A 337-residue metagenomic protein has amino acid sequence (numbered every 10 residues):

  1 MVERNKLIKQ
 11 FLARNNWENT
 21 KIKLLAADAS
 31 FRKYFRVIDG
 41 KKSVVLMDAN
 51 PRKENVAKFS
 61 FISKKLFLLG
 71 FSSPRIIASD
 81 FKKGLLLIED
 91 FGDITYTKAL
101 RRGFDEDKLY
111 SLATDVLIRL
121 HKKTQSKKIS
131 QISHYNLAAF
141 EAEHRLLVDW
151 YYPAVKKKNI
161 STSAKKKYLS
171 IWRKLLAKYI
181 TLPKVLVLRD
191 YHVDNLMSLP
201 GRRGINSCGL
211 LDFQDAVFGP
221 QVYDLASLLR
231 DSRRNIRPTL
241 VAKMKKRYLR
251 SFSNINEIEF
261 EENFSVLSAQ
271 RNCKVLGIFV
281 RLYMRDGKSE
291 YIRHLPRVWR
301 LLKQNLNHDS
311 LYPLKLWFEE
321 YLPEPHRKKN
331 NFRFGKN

Functional and structural regions predicted by a protein language model:
M1-L85, V185, L199-C208, E319-N337: Conserved NTP-binding catalytic cores of kinases and kinase-like/nucleotidyltransferase enzymes across multiple kinase
R4, I8-R14, Q125-S133, A139 (+3 more regions): An alpha-helical support segment within catalytic cores of ATP-dependent transferases
F31-I38, L46, L120-H121, R173-Y223 (+1 more regions): Active-site acidic catalytic loop and adjacent metal/ATP-binding pocket of ATP-dependent phosphoryl transfer enzymes
F35-A142, L146, P153-K156, A164 (+1 more regions): ATP-binding pocket architecture of kinase catalytic cores
A139, L188, Q214-F218, F264-A269: Secondary-structure capping and boundary motifs in well-ordered enzyme cores
R145-V155, F218-I255, A269-D286, V298-L306: Active-site activation/catalytic loop segments of kinase-like enzymes and analogous catalytic loops in related
I255-S265: Acidic, serine/threonine- and proline-rich low-complexity regulatory regions
G277-N337: ATP/Mg2+ or Mg2+-diphosphate-binding catalytic cores that bind nucleotide phosphates or diphosphates via glycine-rich
